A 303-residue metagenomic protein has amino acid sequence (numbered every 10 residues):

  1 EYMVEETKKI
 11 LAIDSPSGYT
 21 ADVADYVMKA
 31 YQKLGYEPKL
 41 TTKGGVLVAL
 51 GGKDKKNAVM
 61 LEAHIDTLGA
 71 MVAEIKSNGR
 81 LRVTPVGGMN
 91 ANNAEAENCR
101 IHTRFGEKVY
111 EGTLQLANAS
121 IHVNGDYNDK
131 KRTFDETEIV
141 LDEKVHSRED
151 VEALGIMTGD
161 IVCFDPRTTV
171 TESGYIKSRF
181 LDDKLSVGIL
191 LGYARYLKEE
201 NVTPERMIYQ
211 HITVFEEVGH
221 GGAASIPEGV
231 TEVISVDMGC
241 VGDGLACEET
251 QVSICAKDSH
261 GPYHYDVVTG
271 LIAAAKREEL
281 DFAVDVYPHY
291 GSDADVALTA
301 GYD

Functional and structural regions predicted by a protein language model:
E1-D303: N-terminal hydrophobic/helix-forming segments and targeting peptides
